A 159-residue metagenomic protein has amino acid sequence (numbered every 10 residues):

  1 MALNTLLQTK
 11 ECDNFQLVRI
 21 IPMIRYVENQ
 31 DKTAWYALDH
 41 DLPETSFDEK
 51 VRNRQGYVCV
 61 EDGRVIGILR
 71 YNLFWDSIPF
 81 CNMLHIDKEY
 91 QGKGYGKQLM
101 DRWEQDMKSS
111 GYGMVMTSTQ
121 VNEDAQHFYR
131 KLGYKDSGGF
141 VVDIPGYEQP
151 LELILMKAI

Functional and structural regions predicted by a protein language model:
L7-W35: A short beta-loop-alpha structural element at the N-terminal edge of CoA-dependent acyl/N-acetyltransferase catalytic
Y26-M83, D87-K88, M100-D101, D106 (+1 more regions): Acetyl-CoA-dependent GNAT
G92-Q105, K131: Conserved acetyl-CoA-binding loop-helix of GNAT-fold acetyltransferases
G96, M100, N122-A125, V142-E148: Short glycine/proline-centered loop/turn elements that form peptide/ligand docking sites
M107-T119: Conserved GNAT acetyl-CoA-binding A-motif
M116-S118, K135-E152: Conserved catalytic-core motifs of GNAT/GCN5-like acyltransferases
M156-I159: Short beta-strand-to-coil "C-cap" segments at the C-terminal boundary of structured domains/repeats, marking
